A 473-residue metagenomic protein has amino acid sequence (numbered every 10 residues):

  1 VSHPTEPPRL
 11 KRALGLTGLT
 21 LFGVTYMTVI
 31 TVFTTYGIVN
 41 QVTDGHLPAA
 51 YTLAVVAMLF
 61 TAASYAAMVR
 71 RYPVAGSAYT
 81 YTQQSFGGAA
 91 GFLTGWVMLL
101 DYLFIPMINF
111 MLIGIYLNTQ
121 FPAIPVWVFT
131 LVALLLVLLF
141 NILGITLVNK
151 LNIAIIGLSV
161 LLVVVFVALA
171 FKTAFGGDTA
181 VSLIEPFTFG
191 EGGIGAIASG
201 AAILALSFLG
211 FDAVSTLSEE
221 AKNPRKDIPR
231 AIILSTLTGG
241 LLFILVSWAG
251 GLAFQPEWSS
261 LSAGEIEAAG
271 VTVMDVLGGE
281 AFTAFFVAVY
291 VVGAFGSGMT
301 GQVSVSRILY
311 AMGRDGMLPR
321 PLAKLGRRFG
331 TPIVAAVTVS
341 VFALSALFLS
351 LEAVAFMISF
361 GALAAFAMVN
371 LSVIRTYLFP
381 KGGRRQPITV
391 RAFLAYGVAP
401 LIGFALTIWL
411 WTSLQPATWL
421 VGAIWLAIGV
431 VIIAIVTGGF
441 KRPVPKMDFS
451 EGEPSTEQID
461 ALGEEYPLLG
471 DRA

Functional and structural regions predicted by a protein language model:
V1-G37, Q41-H46, M58-A63, A75 (+3 more regions): Membrane-interface "cap" regions at the ends of multi-pass membrane proteins
T5-L10, D44-P48, T52, P125 (+1 more regions): Helix-loop-helix junctions that connect adjacent transmembrane segments in multi-pass membrane transporters
K11, V24, V32-F129, T238 (+3 more regions): Extracellular loop-to-transmembrane helix junctions
T17, L151, P321-G330, F366-W419 (+2 more regions): C-terminal membrane-solvent junction of multi-pass transporters and transport-like membrane proteins
V74, V97-F110, I203, F208 (+3 more regions): Membrane-helix boundary/coupling elements in multi-pass transport proteins
T80-Y81, G87, N118-T119, A231-M299 (+2 more regions): TM-loop-TM module centered on a large, flexible mid-protein loop between adjacent transmembrane helices in multi-pass
G114, V126-A180, I232-L237, A355-M368 (+3 more regions): Membrane-interface loop-to-helix entry segments
G361-A362, L394-A473: A generic transmembrane alpha-helix motif of multi-pass inner-membrane proteins
